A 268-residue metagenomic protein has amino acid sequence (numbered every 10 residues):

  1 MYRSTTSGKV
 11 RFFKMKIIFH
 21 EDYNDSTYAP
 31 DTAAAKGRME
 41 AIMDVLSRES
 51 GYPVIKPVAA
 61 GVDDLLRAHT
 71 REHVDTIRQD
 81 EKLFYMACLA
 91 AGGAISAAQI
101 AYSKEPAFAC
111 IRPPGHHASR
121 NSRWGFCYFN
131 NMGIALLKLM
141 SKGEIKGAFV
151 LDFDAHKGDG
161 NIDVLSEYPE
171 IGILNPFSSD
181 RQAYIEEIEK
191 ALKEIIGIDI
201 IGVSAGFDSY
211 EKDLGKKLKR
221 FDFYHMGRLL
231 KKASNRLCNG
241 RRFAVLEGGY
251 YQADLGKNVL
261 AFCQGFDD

Functional and structural regions predicted by a protein language model:
M1-K14: N-terminal amphipathic/basic-hydrophobic helices that include classical n-h-c signal peptides and signal-anchor
R3, I42-D44, D159-I162: Intrinsically disordered, low-complexity boundary segments flanking structured domains
T5, Y23-D25, E247, A261: Low-complexity, compositionally biased segments
F13-D63: N-terminal low-complexity, Ser/Thr- and acidic-residue-enriched intrinsically disordered segments
F13-K14, R48, R67, R71-D268: A general "terminal functional-core" signal
